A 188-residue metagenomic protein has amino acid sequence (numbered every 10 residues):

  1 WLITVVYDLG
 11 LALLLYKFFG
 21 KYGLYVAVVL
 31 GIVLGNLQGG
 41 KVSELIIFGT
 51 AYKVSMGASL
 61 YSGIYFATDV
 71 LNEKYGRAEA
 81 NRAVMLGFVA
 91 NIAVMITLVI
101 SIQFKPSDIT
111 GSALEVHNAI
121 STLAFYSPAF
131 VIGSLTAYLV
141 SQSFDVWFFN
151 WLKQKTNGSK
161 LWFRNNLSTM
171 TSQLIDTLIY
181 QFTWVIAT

Functional and structural regions predicted by a protein language model:
W1-L71, A78, I92: Hydrophobic transmembrane alpha-helices
G39, S43, V94-I102, S141 (+3 more regions): Alpha-helical transmembrane segments and their lipid-water interface positions in multi-pass membrane proteins
V84-F88, I92, L135, L139 (+1 more regions): Transmembrane helix-bundle signature of multi-pass membrane transporters/permeases
M85, V89-G111, Y138, Q142: Transmembrane alpha-helix/helix-exit interface in multi-pass inner-membrane proteins
I100-A129: Membrane-interface interhelical connector segments
A124-S141: Hydrophobic alpha-helical transmembrane segments
L152-N165: Membrane interface segments of multi-pass transport proteins and intramembrane proteases
Y180-I186: A structural feature that tracks compact, well-ordered secondary-structure segments with a strong bias toward
